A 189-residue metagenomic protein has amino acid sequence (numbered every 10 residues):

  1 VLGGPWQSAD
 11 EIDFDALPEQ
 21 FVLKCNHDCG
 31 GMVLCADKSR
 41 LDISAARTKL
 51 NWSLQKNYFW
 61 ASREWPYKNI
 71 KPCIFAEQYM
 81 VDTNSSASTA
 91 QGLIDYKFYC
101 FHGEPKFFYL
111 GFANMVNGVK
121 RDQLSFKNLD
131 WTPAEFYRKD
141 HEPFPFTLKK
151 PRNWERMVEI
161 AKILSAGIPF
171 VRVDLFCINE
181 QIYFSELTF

Functional and structural regions predicted by a protein language model:
V1-R40, A45, W52, K56-W65: A conserved helix-loop-beta module that forms one wall/lid of the active-site cleft in ATP-utilizing catalytic domains
G4-D10, Y79-T83, F176: Short, solvent-exposed loop/turn elements at beta->coil junctions and helix N-caps that rim active or binding pockets
D13-F14, Q20, K97-Y99, L175-F176: Short acidic loop-to-beta-strand element that houses the catalytic metal-binding Asp/Glu of nuclease active sites
L17, A46-K139: Phosphate-binding site of ATP-dependent enzymes
F21, C100, Q181-F189: A short beta-strand motif that forms the metal-chelation/ATP-contact edge of phosphoryl-transfer active sites
N26, Y79-M80, Y99, F176 (+1 more regions): Anionic group-transfer/hydrolysis microenvironments
D37-K38, C100-E104, I178-E180: Short acidic-glycine loop/turn motifs at beta-strand connectors
N69-I74, N84, Q123-Y183: A long amphipathic alpha-helix within ATP-dependent nucleotide-binding catalytic cores
